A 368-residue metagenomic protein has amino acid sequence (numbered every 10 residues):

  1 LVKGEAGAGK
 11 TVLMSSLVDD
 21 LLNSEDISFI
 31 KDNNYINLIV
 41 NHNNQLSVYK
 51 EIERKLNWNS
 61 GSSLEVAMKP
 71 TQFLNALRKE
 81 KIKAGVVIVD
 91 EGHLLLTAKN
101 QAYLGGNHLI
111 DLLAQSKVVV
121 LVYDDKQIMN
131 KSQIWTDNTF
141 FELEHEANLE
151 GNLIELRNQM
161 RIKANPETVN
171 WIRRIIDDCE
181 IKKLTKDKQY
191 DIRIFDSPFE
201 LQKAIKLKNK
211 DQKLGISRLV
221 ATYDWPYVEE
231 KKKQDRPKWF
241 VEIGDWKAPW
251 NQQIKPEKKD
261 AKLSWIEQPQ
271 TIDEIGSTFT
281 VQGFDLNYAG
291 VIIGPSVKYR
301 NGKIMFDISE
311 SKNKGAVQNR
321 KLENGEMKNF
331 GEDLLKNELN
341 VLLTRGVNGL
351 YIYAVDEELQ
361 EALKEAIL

Functional and structural regions predicted by a protein language model:
V2: Hydrophobic anchor at the beta1->P-loop junction of P-loop NTPases
K10: Conserved lysine of the Walker
L13, L17: Hydrophobic positions on the alpha1 helix immediately C-terminal to the Walker A/P-loop
D32-E51: Conserved Walker A/P-loop ATP-binding site and its immediately adjacent core in helicase/helicase-like ATPase domains
L56-Q115, D273-S277, E338: Conserved RecA-like ASCE ATPase "motif II neighborhood" in helicase/translocase motors
I88-L156: Signature of the SF2 helicase/ATPase Hel1-core->accessory helical subdomain module
V120, P269-L368: C-terminal accessory regions
M129-W135, H145, L149-V169, D177-K303: Conserved helicase/translocase motor-coupling segment
